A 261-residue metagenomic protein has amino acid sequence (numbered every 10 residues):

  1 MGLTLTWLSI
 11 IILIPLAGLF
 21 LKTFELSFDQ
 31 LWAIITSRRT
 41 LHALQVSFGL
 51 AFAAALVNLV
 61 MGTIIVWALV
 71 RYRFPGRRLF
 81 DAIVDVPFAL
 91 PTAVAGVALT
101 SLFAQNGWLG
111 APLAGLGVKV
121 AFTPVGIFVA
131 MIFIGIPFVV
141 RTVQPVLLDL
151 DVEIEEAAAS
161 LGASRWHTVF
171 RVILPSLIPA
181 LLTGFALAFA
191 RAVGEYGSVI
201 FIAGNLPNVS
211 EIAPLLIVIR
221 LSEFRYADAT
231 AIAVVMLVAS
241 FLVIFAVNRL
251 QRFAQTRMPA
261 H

Functional and structural regions predicted by a protein language model:
M1-L26, I34-L148, V172-G197, F201 (+2 more regions): Membrane-water interface segments at the C-terminal ends of transmembrane alpha-helices in multi-pass inner-membrane
V152, V169: Active-site/ligand-binding-proximal alpha/beta "capping" segment
I154, L250-H261: Short cytosolic juxtamembrane segments of multi-pass membrane proteins
A158: The alpha-helix within a helix-turn-helix
L161-A163, P175: Glycine/proline-centered hinge or cleavage motifs at structural transition points of membrane proteins
F201-P207: Juxtamembrane non-transmembrane "cap" segments at the membrane-aqueous interface of multi-pass membrane proteins
E211-L216: Transmembrane alpha-helical segments of integral membrane proteins
